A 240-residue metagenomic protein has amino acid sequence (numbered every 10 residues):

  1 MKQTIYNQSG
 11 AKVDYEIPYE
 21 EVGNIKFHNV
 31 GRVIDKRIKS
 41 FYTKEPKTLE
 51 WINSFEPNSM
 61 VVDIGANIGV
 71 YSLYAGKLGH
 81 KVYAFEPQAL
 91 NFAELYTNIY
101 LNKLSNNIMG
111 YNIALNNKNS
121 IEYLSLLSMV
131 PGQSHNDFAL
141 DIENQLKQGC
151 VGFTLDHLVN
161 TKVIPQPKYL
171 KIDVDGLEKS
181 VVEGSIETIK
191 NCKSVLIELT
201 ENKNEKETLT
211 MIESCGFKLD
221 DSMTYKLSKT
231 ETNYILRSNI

Functional and structural regions predicted by a protein language model:
M1-M109, I142-L146, N160-K162, T210-M211 (+1 more regions): S-adenosyl-L-methionine
Y19, G31, N117, L126-S128 (+3 more regions): Non-catalytic surface loops within mature trypsin-like serine protease
K39-V62, I121-S125, D137-N191, N202-S214: Short internal loop-to-helix segment that lines adenine-nucleotide cofactor pockets
A66-I68, A89, L115-N117, V174-E178 (+1 more regions): Short, glycine/acidic-enriched loop or turn micro-motifs at the edges of active sites
Y96-M129: Core alpha/beta nucleotide-donor-binding catalytic domains of modification enzymes
N112, K168-I172, L196-E198: Short beta-strand segments
A114, M129-S134, I142, M223: S-adenosyl-L-methionine-dependent methyltransferase catalytic module, highlighting the catalytic core
N191-K193, T232: A short pocket-lining beta-strand/turn micro-motif at the edge of beta-sheets
